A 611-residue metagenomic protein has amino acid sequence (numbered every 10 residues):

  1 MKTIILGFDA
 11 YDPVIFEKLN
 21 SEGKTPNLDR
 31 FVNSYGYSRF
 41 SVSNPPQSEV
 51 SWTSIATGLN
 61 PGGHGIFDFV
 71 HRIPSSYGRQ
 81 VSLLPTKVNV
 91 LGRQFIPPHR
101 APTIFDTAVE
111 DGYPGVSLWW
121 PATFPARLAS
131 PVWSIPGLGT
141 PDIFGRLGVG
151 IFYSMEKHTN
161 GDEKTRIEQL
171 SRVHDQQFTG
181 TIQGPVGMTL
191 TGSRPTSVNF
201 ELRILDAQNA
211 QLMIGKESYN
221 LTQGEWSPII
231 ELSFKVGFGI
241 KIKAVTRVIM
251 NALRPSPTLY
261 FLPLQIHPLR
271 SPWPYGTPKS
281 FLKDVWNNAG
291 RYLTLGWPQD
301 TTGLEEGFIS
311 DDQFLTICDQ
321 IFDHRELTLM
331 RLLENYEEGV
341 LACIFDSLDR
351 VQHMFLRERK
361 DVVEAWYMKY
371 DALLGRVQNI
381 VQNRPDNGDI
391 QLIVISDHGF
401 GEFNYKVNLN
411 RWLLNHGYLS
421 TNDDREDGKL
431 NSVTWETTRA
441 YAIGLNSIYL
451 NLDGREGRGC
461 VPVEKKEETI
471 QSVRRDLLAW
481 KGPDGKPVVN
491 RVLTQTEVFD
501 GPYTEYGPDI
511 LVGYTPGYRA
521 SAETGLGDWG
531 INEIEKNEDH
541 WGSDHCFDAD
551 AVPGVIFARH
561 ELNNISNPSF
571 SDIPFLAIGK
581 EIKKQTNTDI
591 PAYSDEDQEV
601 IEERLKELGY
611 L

Functional and structural regions predicted by a protein language model:
M1-I4: Extreme N-terminal starter segment of soluble prokaryotic enzymes
G7, R39, P114-W120, V340-I344 (+2 more regions): A structural signal for short, well-ordered beta-strand segments and their strand-loop junctions that often border
F16-H64, V116: Short, structured active-site-proximal loop/turn typified by the sulfatase FGly-forming signature C/S-X-P-X-R
N27, K369-L413, V488-Q495, L511-G513 (+1 more regions): Metal-dependent active-site segment of extracytoplasmic phospho-/sulfohydrolases and closely related
L59-R357, R439-G459, E464-K486: His/Asp/Glu-rich, glycine-adjacent segments that coordinate divalent cations and/or stabilize oxyanion chemistry on
I96-R100, T421-D423, D427-G444, G459-Q471 (+2 more regions): A short beta-strand-to-alpha-helix junction
N383, S396-L445, F499-G554: Histidine-centered active-site microenvironments of extracellular/periplasmic hydrolases and transferases
N567-L611: Long, internal low-complexity/basic segments
